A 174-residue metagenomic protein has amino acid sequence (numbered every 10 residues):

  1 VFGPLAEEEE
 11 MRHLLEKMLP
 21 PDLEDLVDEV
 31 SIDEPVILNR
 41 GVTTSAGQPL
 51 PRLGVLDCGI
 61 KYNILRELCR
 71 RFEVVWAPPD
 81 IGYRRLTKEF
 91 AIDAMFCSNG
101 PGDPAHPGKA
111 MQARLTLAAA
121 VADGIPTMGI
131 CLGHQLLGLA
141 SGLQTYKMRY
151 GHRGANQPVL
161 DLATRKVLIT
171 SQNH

Functional and structural regions predicted by a protein language model:
V1-F90, P104: RNA-binding accessory domains that recognize and position tRNA/RNA substrates
L5, P78-D80, R149, A163 (+1 more regions): Residues at the C-termini of beta-strands that transition into short coil/loop
E89-A94, N99-Q172: Cysteine-nucleophile active-site neighborhood
